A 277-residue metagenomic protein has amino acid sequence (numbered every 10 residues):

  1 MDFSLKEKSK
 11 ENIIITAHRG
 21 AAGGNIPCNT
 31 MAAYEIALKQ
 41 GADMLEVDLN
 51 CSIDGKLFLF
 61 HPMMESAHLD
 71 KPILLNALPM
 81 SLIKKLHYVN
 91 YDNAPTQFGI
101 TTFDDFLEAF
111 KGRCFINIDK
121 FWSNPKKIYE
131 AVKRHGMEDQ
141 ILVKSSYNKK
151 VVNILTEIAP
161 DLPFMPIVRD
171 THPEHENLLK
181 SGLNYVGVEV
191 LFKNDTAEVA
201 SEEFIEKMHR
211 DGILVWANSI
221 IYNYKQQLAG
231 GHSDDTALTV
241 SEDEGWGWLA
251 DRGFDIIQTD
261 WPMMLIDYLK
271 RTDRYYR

Functional and structural regions predicted by a protein language model:
M1-R277: Phosphate-group recognition and catalysis centered on beta-loop-alpha active-site segments
